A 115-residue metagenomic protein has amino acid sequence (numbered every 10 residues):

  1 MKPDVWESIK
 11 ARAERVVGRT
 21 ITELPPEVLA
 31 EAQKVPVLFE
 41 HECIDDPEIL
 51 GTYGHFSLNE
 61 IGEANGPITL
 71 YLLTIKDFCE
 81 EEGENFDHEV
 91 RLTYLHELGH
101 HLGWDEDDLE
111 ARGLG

Functional and structural regions predicted by a protein language model:
M1-I21: N-terminal small/polar-rich segments of proteins
M1-W6, E31-L38, I75, G113: Generic detector of short, locally flexible boundary/turn motifs and exposed helical patches
E7-R12, F39-I44, E82: N-terminal start-of-chain detector that recognizes signal peptides and the immediate post-cleavage beginning
S8, R15, L24, C79 (+1 more regions): Generic hydrophobic alpha-helical membrane-segment signal
V16-L73: Auxiliary, metal-adjacent structural segments of Zn-dependent hydrolase domains
T52-R91, H101-G115: Active-site scaffold of zinc-dependent metalloenzymes
Y94: Walker B beta-strand of ABC/ABC-like P-loop ATPase nucleotide-binding domains, specifically the conserved hydrophobic
E97: Walker B catalytic acidic pair
